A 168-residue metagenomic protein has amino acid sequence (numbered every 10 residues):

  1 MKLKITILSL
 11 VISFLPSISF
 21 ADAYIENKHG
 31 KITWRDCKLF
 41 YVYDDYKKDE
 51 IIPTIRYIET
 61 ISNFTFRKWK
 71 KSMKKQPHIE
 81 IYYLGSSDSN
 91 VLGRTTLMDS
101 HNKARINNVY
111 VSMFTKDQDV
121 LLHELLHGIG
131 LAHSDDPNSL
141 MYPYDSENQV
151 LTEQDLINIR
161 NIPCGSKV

Functional and structural regions predicted by a protein language model:
K2-F20: Classical Sec-dependent N-terminal signal peptides that target proteins to the secretory pathway
S19-V168: Zinc-dependent metalloendopeptidases
